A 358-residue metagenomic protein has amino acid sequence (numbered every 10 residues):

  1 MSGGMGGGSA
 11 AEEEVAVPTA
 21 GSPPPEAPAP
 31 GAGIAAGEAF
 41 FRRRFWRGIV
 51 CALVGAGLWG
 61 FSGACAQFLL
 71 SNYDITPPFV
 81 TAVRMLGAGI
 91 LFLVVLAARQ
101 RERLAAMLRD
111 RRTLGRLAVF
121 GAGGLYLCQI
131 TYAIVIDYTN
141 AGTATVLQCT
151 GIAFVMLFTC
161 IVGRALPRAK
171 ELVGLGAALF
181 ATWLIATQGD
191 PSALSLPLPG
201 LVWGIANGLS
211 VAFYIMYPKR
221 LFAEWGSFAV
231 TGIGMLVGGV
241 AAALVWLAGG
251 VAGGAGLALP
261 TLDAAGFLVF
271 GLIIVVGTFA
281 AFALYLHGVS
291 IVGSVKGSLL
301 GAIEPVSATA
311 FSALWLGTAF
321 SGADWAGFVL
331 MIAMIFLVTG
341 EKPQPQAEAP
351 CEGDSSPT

Functional and structural regions predicted by a protein language model:
S2-A82, A122, A193-R220, L244 (+1 more regions): Glycine-/small-residue-enriched transmembrane alpha-helix faces in small-molecule transporters and effluxers
W46-C51, P78-A98, V119, V173-F180 (+2 more regions): Hydrophobic alpha-helical transmembrane segments of multi-pass integral membrane proteins, especially transporters
A56, V83, L125, Q129 (+3 more regions): Helix-helix packing/entry segments at the starts of transmembrane helices
L58, R99-G142, Q148, L184 (+1 more regions): Specific transmembrane alpha-helical segments of multi-pass solute transporters/efflux pumps, especially DMT/EamA
G60, A64, L86, G121-Y126 (+8 more regions): Hydrophobic/small/kink-forming positions within alpha-helical transmembrane segments of polytopic membrane proteins
A64-T76, L104-A105, D137, A186-P197 (+3 more regions): Membrane-interface helix termini and inter-helical loops of multi-pass transporters
L69, V80, R84, V135 (+8 more regions): Hydrophobic/aromatic residues within transmembrane alpha-helices of multi-pass small-molecule transporters
F92, F158, P167-G189, A242 (+3 more regions): Hydrophobic transmembrane alpha-helices of multi-pass small-molecule transport proteins
